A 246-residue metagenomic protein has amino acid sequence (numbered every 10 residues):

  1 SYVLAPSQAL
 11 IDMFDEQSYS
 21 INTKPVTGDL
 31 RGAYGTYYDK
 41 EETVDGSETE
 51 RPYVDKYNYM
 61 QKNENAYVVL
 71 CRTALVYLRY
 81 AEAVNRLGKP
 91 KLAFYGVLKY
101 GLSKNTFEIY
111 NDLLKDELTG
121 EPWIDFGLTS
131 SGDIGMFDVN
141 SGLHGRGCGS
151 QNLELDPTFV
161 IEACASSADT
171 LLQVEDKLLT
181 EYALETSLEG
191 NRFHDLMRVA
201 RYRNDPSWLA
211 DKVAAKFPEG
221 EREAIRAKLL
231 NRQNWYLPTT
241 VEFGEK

Functional and structural regions predicted by a protein language model:
S1, Y19, T23-K246: Acidic/polar-rich alpha-helix caps and helix-coil junctions
S1-S18: His/Glu-based metal-binding/catalytic segments typifying zinc-dependent metallopeptidases
